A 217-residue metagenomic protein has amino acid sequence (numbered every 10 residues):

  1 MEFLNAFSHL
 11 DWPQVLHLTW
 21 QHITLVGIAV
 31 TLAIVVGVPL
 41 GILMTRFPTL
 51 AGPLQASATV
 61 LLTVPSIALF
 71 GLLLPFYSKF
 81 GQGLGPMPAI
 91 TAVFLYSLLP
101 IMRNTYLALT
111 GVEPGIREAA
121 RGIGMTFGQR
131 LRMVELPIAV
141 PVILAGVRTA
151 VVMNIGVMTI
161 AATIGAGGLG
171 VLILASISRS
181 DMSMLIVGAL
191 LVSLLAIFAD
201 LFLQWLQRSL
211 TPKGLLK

Functional and structural regions predicted by a protein language model:
M1-V30, Y77: Periplasmic/extracellular loop-to-transmembrane helix junction in inner-membrane transport proteins
H17-L25, L72-P100, V140, M184 (+1 more regions): Loop-to-helix entry region at the N-terminal start of transmembrane alpha-helices in multi-pass membrane transporters
I23, G27, T31-P39, L43 (+5 more regions): Generic alpha-helical transmembrane segments of integral inner-membrane proteins, especially permease/transport modules
L40-L73, V93, L98, R103-L107: Cytoplasmic-entry segments and transmembrane alpha-helices of multi-pass inner-membrane transporters
P75, V157-I186, L190-V192, T211 (+1 more regions): Glycine-rich helix-loop "coupling/hinge" segments at transmembrane-helix boundaries in multipass transporters
T91, Y106-T110, P114, Q129 (+1 more regions): C-terminal transmembrane helix and the adjacent membrane-cytosol boundary/short C-terminal tail of inner/organellar
N104-I143: Short cytoplasmic-facing helical segments at TM-TM junctions of multi-pass membrane proteins
F127-I160, S183, V187, V192 (+1 more regions): Transmembrane alpha-helices
